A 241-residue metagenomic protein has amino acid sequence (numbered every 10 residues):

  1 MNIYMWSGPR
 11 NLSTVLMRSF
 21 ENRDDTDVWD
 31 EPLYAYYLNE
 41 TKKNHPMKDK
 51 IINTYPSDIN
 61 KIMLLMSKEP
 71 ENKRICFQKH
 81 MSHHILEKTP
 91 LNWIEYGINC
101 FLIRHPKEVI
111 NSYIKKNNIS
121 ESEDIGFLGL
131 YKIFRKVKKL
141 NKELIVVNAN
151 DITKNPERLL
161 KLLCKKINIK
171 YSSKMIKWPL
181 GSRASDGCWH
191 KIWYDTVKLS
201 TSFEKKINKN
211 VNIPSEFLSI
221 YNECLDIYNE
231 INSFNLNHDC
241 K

Functional and structural regions predicted by a protein language model:
M1-E71: PAPS-dependent sulfotransferase catalytic core
I3, K170-K241: PAPS-dependent sulfotransferases, especially Golgi type II membrane carbohydrate sulfotransferases
A35-Y36, I152, W178-P179: Positions that flank functional sites
Y36-L38, V109, G181: Generic structural signal for helix capping and beta-alpha/helix-loop junctions
T54-K61, M81-S82, S122-G129, N155 (+1 more regions): Soluble or luminal CAZymes and related metallo-dependent hydrolases
E71, I133-L144, E223, I227-I231: A structural motif corresponding to the C-terminal end of an alpha-helix and its immediate exit/capping segment
E71-K79: Short N-terminal targeting/anchoring amphipathic segment
Q78-K174, C188, I192-K198: PAPS-dependent sulfotransferase catalytic domain
